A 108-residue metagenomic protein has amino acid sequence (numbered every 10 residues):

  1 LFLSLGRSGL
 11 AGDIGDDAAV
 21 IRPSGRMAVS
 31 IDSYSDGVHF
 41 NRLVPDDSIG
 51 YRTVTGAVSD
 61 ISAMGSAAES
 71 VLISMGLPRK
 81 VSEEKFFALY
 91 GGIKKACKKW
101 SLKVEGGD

Functional and structural regions predicted by a protein language model:
L1-S62: N-terminal glycine-rich phosphate/pyrophosphate-binding loops that anchor nucleotide-derived ligands and cofactors
D47, Y51-V54, V58-D108: A glycine-rich phosphate/pyrophosphate-binding beta-strand-loop-alpha-helix module
